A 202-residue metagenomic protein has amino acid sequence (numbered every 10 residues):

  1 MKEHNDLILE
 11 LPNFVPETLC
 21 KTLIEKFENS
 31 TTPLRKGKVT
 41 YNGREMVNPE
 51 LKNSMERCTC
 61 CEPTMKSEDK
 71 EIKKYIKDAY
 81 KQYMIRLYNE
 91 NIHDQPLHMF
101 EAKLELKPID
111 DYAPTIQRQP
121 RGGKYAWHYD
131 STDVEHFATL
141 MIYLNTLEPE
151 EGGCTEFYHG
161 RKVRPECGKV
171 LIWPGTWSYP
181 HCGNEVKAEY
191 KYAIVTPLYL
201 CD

Functional and structural regions predicted by a protein language model:
M1-V170, S178-D202: Fe(II)/2-oxoglutarate oxygenase catalytic core
